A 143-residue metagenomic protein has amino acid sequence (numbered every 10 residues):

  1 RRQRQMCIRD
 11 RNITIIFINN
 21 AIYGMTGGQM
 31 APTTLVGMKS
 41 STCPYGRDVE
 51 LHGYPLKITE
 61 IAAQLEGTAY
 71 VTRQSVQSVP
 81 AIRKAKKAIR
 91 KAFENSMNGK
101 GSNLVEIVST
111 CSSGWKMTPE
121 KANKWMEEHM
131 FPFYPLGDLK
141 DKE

Functional and structural regions predicted by a protein language model:
R1: Ligand/cofactor-recognition surfaces for anionic moieties
R4-I8: Short, small-residue-biased leader/transition segments that mark boundaries at the very start of proteins
D10-I22: A glycine-rich helix N-cap at a beta->alpha junction
F17, T72-S75, E106-S109: Short, structured patches in soluble enzyme cores that scaffold and shape functional sites
N20-T26, S112: Short gly/pro/ser/thr-enriched loop/turn and capping motifs at secondary-structure boundaries
A31-L35, K121-K124: Short, hinge-like loop/turn segments at secondary-structure boundaries
P32-N98: Conserved thiamine diphosphate
M97-E143: Flexible, low-complexity linker and terminal segments
